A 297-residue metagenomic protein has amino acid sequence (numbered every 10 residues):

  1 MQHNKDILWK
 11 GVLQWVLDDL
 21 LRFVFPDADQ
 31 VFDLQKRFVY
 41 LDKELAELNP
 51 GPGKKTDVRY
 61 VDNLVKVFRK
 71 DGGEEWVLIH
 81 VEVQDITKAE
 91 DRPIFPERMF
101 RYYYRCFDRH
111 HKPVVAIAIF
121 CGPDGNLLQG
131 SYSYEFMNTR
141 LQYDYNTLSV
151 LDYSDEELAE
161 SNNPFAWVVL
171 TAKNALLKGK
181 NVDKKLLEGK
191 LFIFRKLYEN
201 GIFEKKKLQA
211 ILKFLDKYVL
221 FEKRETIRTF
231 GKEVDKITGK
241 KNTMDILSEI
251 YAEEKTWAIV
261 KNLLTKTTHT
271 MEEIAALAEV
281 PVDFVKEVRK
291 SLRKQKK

Functional and structural regions predicted by a protein language model:
M1, K5-L13, D91, K178-V182 (+3 more regions): Generic alpha-helical structural element
M1-L170, K297: Accessory alpha/beta interaction modules
V24, N49, Y102, S131-F136 (+5 more regions): Residue-level detector of functional hotspots within protein domains
F25-F32, R109, A175-V182, V219-F230: Short helix-capping/linker segments at secondary-structure and domain boundaries
Q35, A46-E47, N174, K241 (+1 more regions): Alpha-helix boundary/capping detector
F68-D85, L148, K184-K297: Short, charged alpha-helical interaction segments and adjacent helix-coil junctions
A116-A118, T171-A175, V260, A275-A278: Small-side-chain structural scaffolding
Y153-D155, E160-K185, K190-K196: Acidic/Ser/Thr-rich, low-complexity mid-to-C-terminal regulatory regions of eukaryotic proteins
